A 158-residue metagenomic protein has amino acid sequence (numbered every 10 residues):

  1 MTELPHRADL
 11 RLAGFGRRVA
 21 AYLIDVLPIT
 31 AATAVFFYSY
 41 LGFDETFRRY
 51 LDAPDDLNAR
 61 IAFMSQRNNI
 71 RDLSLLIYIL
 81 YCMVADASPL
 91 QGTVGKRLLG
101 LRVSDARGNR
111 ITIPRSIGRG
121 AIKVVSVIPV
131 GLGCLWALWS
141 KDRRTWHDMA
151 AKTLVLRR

Functional and structural regions predicted by a protein language model:
M1-V127, L156-R158: Short, small/hydrophobic-residue-rich motifs at membrane-helix boundaries and re-entrant hairpins of integral membrane
G95, P129, H147-M149: A short, structural micro-pattern
S126-C134: Short hydrophobic membrane-inserting alpha-helices and related fusion/pore-forming segments
L135-R158: Hydrophobic alpha-helical transmembrane segments and immediately flanking/interface helices in integral membrane
